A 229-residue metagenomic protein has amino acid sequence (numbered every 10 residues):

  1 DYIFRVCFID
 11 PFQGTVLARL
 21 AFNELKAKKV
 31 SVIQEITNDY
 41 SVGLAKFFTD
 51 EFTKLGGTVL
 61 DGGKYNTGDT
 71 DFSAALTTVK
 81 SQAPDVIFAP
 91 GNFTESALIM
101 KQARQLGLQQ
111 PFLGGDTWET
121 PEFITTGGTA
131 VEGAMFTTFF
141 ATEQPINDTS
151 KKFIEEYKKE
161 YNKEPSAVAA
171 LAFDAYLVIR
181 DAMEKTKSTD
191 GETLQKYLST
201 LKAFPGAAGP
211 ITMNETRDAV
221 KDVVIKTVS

Functional and structural regions predicted by a protein language model:
D1-S229: Extracytosolic ligand-binding ectodomains
